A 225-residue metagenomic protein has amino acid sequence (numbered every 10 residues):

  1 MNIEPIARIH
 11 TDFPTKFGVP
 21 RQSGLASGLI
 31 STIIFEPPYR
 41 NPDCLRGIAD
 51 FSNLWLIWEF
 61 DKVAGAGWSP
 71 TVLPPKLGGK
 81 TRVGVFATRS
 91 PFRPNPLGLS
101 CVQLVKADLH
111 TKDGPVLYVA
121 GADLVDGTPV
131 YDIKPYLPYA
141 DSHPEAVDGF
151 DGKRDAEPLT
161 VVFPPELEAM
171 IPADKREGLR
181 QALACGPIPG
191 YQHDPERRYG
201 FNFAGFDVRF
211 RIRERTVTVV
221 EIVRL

Functional and structural regions predicted by a protein language model:
M1-C101, V105-L225: Glycine-rich, low-complexity intrinsically disordered segments
